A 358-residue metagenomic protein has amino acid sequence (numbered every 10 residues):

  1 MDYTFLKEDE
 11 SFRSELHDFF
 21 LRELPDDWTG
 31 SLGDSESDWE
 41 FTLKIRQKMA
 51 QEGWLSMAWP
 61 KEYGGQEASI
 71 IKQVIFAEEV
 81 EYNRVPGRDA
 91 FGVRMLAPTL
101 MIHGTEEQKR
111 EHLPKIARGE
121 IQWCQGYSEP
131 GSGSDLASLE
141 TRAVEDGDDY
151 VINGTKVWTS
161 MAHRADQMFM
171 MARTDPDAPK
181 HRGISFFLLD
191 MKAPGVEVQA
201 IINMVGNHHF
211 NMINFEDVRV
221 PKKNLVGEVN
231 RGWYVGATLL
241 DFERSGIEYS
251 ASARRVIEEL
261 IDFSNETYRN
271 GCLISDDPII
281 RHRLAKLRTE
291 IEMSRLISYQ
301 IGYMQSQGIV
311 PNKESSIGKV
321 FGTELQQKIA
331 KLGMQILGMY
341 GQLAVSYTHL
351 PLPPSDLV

Functional and structural regions predicted by a protein language model:
M1-E8, A344-Y347: Intrinsic disorder at enzyme termini
Y3-K7, V196-M293: Glycine-rich beta->alpha junctions and the first turn(s) of the following alpha-helix
W28-E36, R269-P278, E292-Y347: C-terminal helix-coil-helix/basic helical segment that borders enzyme active sites and/or dimer interfaces and provides
A50-G119, M161-Q167, I291, Q305-K313 (+2 more regions): Internal helix-loop-helix
G119-Y127: A short, Trp-centered hydrophobic/proline-enriched beta-strand micro-motif
T141-V144: A structural signal for short hydrophobic beta-strand segments in well-ordered beta-sheet cores
D148-D149, N153-Q199: A short core secondary-structure module
T348-P354: Conserved small/polar residues in nucleotide/adenosyl-binding loops
